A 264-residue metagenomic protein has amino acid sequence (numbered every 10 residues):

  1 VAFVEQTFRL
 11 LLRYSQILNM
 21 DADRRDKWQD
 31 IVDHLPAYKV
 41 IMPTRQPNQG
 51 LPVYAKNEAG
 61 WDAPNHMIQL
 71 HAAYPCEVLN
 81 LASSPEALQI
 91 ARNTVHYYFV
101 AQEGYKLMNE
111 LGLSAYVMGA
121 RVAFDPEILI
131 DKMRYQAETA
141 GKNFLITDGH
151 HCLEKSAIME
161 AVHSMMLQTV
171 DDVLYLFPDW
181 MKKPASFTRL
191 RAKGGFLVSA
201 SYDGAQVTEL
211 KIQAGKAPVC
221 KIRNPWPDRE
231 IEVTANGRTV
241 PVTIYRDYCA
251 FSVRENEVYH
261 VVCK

Functional and structural regions predicted by a protein language model:
V1-V170, T208: Active-site core of glycosidic bond-cleaving carbohydrate-active enzymes
F124-K264: Non-catalytic C-terminal accessory modules of carbohydrate-active enzymes
